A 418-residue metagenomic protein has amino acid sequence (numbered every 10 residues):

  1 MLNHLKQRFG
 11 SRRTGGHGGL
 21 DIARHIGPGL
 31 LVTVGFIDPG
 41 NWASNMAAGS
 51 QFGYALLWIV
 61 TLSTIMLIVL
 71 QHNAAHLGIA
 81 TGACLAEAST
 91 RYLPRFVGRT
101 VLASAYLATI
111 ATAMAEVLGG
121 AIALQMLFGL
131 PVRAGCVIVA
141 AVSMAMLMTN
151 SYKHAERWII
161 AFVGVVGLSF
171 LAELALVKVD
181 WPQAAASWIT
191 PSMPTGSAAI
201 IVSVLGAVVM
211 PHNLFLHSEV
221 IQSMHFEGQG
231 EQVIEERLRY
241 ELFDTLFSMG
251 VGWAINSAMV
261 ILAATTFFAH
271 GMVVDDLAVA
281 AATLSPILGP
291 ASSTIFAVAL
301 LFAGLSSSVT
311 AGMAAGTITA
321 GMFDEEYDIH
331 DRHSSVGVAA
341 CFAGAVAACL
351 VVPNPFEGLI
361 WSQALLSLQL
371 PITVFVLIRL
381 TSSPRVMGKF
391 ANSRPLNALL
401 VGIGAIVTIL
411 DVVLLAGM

Functional and structural regions predicted by a protein language model:
M1-G40, R95-F96, I200, E236-Y240: Membrane-interface "cap" regions at the ends of multi-pass membrane proteins
H4-G10, S44-G49, H72-V97, I122 (+3 more regions): Flexible loop linkers connecting adjacent transmembrane helices in multi-pass alpha-helical membrane transporters
V32, I59-R91, V101-A111: Juxtamembrane transmembrane-helix boundary signature
M66-A74, F96-E116, A121-S151, G206-A207 (+1 more regions): Helix-loop-helix module between adjacent transmembrane segments
L67-A80, I221-Q222, G230, G250-V279: Extracellular/periplasmic helix-exit of transmembrane alpha-helices
R95-G98, R133-C136, F247, A291-S293 (+2 more regions): Loop-to-transmembrane helix boundary motifs in multi-pass membrane proteins
L102-Y106, L127-M148, V165-S169, D328-A347 (+1 more regions): Transmembrane alpha-helical segments of multi-pass small-molecule transport proteins
V163-T190, L205-I221, V376-R385, L410-M418: Hydrophobic alpha-helical segments and their helix-loop junctions in multi-pass secondary transporters
